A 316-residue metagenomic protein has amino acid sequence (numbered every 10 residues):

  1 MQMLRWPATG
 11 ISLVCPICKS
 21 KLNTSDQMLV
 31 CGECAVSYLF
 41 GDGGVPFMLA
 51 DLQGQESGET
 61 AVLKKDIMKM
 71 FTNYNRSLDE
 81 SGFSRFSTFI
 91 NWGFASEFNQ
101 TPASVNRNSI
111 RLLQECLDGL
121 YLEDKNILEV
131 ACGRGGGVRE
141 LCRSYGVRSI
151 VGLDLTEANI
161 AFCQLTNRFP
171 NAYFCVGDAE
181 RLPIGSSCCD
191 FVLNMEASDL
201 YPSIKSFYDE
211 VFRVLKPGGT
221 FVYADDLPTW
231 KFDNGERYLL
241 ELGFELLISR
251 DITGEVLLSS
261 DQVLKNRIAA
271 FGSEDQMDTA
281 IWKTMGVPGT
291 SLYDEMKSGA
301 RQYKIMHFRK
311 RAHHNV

Functional and structural regions predicted by a protein language model:
Q2-F83: N-terminal auxiliary segments of SAM/dcSAM-dependent transferases
F89, N106-E123: Conserved alpha-helix/loop element of class I SAM-dependent methyltransferases that forms part of the SAM/SAH-binding
L128-R181: Class I SAM-dependent methyltransferase SAM/SAH-binding core
E180-V192: A short acidic, Gly/Pro-enriched loop at the edge of an enzyme's catalytic core that lines a small-molecule cofactor
F191-P202: A short SAM/SAH-binding and catalytic strip from SAM-dependent methyltransferases
K205-P217: A short glycine-rich, Lys/Arg-flanked "PGG" loop and its adjoining helix->strand segment in the class I
G219-D225: Conserved beta-strand signature within the Rossmann-like core of class I S-adenosyl-L-methionine
I252-V316: Conserved Class I S-adenosyl-L-methionine
